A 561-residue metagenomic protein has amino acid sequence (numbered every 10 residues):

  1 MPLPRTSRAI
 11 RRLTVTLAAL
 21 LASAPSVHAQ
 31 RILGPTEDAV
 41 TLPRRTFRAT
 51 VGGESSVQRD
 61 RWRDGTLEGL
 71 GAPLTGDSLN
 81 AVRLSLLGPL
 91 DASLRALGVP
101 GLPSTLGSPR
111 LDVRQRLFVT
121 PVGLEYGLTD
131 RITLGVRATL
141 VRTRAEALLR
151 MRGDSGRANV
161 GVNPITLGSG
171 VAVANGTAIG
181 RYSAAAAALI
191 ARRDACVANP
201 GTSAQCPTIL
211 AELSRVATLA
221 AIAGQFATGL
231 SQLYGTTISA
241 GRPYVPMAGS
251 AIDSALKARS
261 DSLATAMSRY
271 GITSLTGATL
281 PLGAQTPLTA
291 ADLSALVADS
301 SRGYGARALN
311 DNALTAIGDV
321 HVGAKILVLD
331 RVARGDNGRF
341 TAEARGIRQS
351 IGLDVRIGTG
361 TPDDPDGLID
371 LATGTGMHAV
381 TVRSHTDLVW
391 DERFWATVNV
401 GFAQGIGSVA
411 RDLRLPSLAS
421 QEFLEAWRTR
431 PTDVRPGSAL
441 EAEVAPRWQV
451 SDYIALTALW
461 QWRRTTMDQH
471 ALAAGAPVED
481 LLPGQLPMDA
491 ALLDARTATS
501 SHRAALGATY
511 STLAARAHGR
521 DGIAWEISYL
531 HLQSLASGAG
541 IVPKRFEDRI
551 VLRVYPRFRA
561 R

Functional and structural regions predicted by a protein language model:
V27-L106, V332-I347, A515-D521, A560-R561: Outer-membrane beta-barrel biogenesis signature
T41-A49, D130-L134, E343-Q349, W390-V398 (+5 more regions): Outer-envelope beta-barrel architecture signal
L42, L111-L117, A313-D319, A344-G346 (+4 more regions): Transmembrane beta-barrel outer-membrane domains
R44, T129-R131, V141, I317 (+7 more regions): Outer-membrane beta-barrel channels and translocator barrels
A49, T120-L128, V136, V322-V328 (+7 more regions): Residues on the lipid-exposed face of transmembrane beta-strands in outer-membrane beta-barrel proteins
G53-R59, L140-R144, V328, V355-T361 (+6 more regions): Transmembrane beta-strands of outer-membrane beta-barrel pores
W62-T75, S260, I272, R411-R561: Outer membrane beta-barrel transmembrane domains
T143-P431, M488-A491, R496-A498: Outer-membrane pore/translocation modules
